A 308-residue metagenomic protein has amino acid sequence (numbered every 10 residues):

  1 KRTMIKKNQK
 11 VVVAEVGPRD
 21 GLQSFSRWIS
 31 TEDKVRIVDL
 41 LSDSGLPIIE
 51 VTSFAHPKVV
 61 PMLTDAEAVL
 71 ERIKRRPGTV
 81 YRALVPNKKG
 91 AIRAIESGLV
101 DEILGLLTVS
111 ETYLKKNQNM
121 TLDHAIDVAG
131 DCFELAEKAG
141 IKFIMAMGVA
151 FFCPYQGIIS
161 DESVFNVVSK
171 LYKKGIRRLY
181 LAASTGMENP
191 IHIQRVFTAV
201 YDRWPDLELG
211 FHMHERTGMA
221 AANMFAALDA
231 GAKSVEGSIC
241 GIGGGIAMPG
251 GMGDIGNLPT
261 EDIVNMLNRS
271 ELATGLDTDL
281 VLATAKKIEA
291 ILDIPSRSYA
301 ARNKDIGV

Functional and structural regions predicted by a protein language model:
K1-V308: Catalytic cores and adjacent flexible loops of soluble metabolic enzymes that perform enolate/carbanion chemistry on
